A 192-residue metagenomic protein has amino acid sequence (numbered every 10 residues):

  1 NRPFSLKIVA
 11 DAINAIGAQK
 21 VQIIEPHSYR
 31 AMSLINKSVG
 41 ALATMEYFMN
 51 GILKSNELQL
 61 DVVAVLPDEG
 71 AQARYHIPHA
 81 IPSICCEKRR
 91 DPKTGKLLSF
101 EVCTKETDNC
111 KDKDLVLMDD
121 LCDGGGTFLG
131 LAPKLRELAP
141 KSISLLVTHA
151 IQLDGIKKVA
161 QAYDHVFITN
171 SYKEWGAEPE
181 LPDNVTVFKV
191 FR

Functional and structural regions predicted by a protein language model:
N1-R192: PRPP-associated nucleotide enzymes
